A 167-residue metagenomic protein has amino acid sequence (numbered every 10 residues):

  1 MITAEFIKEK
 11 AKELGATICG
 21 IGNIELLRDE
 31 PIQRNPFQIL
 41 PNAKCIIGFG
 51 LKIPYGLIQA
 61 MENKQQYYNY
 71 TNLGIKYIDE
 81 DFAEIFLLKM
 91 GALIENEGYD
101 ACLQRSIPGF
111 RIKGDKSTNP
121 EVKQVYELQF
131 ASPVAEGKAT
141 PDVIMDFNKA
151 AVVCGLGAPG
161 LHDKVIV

Functional and structural regions predicted by a protein language model:
M1-L88: Non-catalytic, usually N-terminal nucleic-acid engagement modules in DNA/RNA processing proteins
E30, N72-V167: Catalytic cores of enzyme domains
